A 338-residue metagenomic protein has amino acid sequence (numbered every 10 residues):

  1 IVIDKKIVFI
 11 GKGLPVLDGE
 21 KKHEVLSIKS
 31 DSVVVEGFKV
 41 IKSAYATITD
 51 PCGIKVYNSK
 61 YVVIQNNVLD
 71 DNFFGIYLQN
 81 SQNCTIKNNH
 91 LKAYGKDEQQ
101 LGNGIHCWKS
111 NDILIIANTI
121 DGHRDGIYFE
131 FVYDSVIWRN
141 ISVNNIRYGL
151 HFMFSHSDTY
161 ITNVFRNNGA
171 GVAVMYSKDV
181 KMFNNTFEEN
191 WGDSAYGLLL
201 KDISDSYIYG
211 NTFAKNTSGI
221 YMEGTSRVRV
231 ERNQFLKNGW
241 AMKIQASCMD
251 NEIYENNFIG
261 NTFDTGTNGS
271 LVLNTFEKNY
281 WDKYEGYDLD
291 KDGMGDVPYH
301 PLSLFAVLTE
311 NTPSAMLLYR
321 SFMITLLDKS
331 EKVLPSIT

Functional and structural regions predicted by a protein language model:
I1, G13, G19-E24, A44-D50 (+10 more regions): Short glycine/acidic-rich loop motifs that flank beta-strands on beta-rich extracellular proteins
I1-V8, L17-Y61, F74-S81, C107: Extracellular beta-strand-rich solenoid/capping regions of secreted or surface-exposed proteins that bind or remodel
K6, L14, V25, S32 (+16 more regions): Detector for repetitive beta-architecture
S59, W108-S110, E130, K201 (+1 more regions): Pentapeptide-repeat beta-helix register
N103-W108, L114-I116, D125: Extended, small-residue-rich solenoid/repeat segments and analogous flexible loops that form exposed scaffolds
F154-H156, I161-T162, N168, V172 (+4 more regions): Change "centered on extracellular leucine-rich repeats
W191-G197, Y209-G210, K215, E223 (+1 more regions): Functionally critical loop-and-helix segments that line ligand-binding/catalytic clefts of soluble enzyme domains
